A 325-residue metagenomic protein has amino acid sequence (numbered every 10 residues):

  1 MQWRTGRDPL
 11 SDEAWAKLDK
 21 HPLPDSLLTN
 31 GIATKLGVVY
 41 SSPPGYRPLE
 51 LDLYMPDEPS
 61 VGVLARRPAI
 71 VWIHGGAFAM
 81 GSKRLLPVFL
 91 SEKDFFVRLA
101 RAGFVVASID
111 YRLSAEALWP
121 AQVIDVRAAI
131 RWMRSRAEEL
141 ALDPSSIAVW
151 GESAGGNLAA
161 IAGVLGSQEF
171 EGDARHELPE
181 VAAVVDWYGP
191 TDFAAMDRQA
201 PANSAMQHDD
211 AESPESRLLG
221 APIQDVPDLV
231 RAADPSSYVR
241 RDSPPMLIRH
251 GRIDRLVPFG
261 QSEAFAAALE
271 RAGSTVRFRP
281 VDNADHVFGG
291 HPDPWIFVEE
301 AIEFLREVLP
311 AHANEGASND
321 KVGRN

Functional and structural regions predicted by a protein language model:
M1-N325: Alpha/beta-hydrolase superfamily serine-hydrolase fold, recognizing
